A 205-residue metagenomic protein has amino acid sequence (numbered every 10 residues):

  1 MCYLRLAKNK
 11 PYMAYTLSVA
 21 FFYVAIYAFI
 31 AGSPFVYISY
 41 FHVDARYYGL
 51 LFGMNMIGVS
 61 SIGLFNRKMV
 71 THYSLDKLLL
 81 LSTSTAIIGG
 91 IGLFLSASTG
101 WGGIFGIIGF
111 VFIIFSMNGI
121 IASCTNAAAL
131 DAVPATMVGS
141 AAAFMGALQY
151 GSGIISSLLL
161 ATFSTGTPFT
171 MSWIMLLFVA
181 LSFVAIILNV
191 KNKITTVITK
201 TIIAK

Functional and structural regions predicted by a protein language model:
M1-T16: Juxtamembrane intracellular "pre-TM" segments in multi-pass secondary transporters
S18-I30, I38: Conserved extracellular-gate-facing transmembrane-helix segments in secondary transporters
A31-R46: Short amphipathic helix-loop junctions that connect adjacent transmembrane helices in Major Facilitator Superfamily/SLC
A45-G49, G53, A143: Small-residue hotspots at the loop-to-helix junctions and early N-terminal turns of transmembrane alpha-helices
I62-D76: Helix-to-loop junctions at the C-terminal end of transmembrane segments in multipass secondary transporters
K77-T125: C-terminal transmembrane helical hairpin of 12-TM major facilitator-type secondary transporters
F115, T125-F169, I174-F178: A late C-terminal transmembrane helix in Major Facilitator Superfamily
N189-K205: Intrinsic disorder in cytosolic terminal tails and internal cytosolic loops of multi-pass membrane transporters
